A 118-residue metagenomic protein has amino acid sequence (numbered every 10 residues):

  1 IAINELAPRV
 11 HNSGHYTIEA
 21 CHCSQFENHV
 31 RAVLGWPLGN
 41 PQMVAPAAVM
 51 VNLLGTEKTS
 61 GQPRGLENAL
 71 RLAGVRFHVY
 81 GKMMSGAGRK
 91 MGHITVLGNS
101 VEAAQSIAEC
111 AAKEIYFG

Functional and structural regions predicted by a protein language model:
I1-E5: Protein kinase-like catalytic core scaffold
A7-K58: Active-site "cap" helix and flanking loop/linker of ATP-utilizing ligase/carboxylase catalytic domains
S13-H15, S60, G86, A103: Intrinsically disordered, low-complexity acidic/polar segments
H22-F26, A69-A73, V96-N99, K113-F117: Short, low-complexity, polar/charged sequence segments that are solvent-exposed and flexible
E27, V51, R64, V75 (+2 more regions): A generic structural signal for well-ordered alpha-helical surface patches
V44-A45, V51-S85: Glycine-rich active-site loop/lid that clamps phosphate-bearing ligands
V79-G118: Generic C-terminus detector
